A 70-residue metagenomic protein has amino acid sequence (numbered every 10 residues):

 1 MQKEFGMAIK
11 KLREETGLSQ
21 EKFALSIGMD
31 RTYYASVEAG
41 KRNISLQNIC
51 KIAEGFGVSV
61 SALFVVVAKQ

Functional and structural regions predicted by a protein language model:
M1-E15: A short, Lys/Arg-rich alpha-helix, primarily the initiator
I9, Q20, R31, L46-I49: Helix-turn-helix DNA-binding elements, focusing on the entry/boundary residues of the two helices that contact DNA
E14, L25, E54: Alpha-helical residues within the helix-turn-helix
L18-S36: Short alpha-helical DNA-recognition segment
E38, N48, F56, V67: DNA major-groove recognition helix of helix-turn-helix
K41-K51, V60: Short, basic-rich loop-to-helix N-cap that marks the start of a DNA-contacting helix
E54, A62-Q70: Short, charged recognition helix plus adjacent turn of helix-turn-helix-like nucleic-acid-binding domains
